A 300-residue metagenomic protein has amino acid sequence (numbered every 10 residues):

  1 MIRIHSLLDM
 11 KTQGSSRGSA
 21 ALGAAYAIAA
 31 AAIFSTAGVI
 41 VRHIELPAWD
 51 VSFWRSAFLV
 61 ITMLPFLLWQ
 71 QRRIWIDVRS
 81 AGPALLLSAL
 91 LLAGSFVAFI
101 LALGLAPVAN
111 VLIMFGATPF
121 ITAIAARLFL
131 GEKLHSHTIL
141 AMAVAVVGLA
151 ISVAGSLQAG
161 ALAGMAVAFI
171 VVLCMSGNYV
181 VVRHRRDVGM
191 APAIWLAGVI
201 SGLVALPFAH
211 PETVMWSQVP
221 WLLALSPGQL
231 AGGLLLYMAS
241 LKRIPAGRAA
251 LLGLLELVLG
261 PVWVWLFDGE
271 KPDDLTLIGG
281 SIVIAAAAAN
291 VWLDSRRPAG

Functional and structural regions predicted by a protein language model:
M1-A29, V60-L87, F99-I100, L130-I139 (+5 more regions): Membrane-interface interhelical linkers
I2, M63, L92, L134-A154 (+3 more regions): Hydrophobic transmembrane alpha-helices of multi-pass small-molecule transport proteins
I2-F53, A57, L90, A98 (+3 more regions): Glycine-/small-residue-enriched transmembrane alpha-helix faces in small-molecule transporters and effluxers
I2-I4, L8-Q13, S56, A154 (+1 more regions): C-terminal-most transmembrane helix of multi-pass membrane proteins
A32-T36, I40-H43, F66, L86-L101 (+7 more regions): Hydrophobic alpha-helical transmembrane segments of multi-pass membrane transport proteins, especially secondary
I44, V51, R55, A102 (+8 more regions): Hydrophobic/aromatic residues within transmembrane alpha-helices of multi-pass small-molecule transporters
F58-T62, M114-L128, A143-V144, V199-V204 (+2 more regions): Alpha-helical transmembrane segments of compact multi-pass small-molecule transporters, enriched in specific families
R79, L112-F115, L128-I151, G155-M165 (+2 more regions): Loop-to-transmembrane alpha-helix entry segments
